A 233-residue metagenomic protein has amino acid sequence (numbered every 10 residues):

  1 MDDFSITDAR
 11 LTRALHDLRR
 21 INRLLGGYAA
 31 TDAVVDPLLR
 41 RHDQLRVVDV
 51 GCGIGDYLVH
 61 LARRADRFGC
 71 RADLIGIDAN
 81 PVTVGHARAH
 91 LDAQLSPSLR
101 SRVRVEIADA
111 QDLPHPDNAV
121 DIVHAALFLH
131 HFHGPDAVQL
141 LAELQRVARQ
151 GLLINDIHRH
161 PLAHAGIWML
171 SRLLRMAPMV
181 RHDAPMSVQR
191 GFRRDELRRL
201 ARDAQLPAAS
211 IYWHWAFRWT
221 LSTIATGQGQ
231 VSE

Functional and structural regions predicted by a protein language model:
F4, D8-A33, P37-L38: Class I SAM-dependent methyltransferase Rossmann-like catalytic core, especially the SAM/SAH-binding loop
V48, I54-D112: Class I SAM-dependent methyltransferase SAM/SAH-binding core
H124: A conserved beta-strand element that flanks and buttresses the S-adenosyl-L-methionine
F128: Hydrophobic adenine-recognition pocket in adenosine-nucleotide-binding enzymes
F132-E143: A short, conserved alpha-helix within the catalytic core of class I
A148-I157: Conserved beta-strand signature within the Rossmann-like core of class I S-adenosyl-L-methionine
I157-R202, S210: C-terminal alpha-helical "lid/dimerization" subdomain adjacent to the S-adenosyl-L-methionine
R190, R194-A225, G229, E233: Conserved Class I S-adenosyl-L-methionine
